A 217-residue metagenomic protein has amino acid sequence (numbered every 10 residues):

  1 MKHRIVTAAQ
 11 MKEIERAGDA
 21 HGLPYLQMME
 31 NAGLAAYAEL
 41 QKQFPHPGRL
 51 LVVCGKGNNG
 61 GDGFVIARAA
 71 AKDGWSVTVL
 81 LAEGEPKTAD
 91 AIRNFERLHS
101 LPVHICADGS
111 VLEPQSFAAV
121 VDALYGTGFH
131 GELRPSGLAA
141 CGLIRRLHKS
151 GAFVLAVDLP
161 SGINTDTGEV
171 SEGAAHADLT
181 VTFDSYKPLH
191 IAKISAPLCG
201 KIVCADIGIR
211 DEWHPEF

Functional and structural regions predicted by a protein language model:
M1-H46, R210-F217: Positively charged, low-complexity intrinsically disordered leader regions
K2-A9, F117-F217: YjeF_N-associated NAD(P)HX repair module
E13, L23-P24, G48, E113 (+3 more regions): Hydrophobic alpha-helical context, especially transmembrane and signal-peptide helices
E15-D19, L40, F44, P102 (+4 more regions): Structural signal for hydrophobic packing residues in well-ordered secondary-structure cores of soluble enzyme domains
Y25-M29, N59, I194: Short glycine/threonine-rich catalytic loop with a Thr-x-Gly-x-Asp
N31-L34, A38, R97, C141 (+2 more regions): Solvent-exposed, non-transmembrane amphipathic alpha-helical segments
Y37-G126, E132-V157: Nucleotide and nucleotide-moiety/phosphate-recognizing core
